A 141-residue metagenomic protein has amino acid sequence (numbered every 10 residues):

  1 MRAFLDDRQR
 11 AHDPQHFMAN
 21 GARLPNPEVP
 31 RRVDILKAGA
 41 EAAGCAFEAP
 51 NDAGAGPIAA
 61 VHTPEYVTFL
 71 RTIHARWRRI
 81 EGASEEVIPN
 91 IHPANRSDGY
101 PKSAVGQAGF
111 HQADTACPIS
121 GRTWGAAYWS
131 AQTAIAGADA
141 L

Functional and structural regions predicted by a protein language model:
M1-L141: HDAC/HDAC-like amidohydrolase catalytic core signature
